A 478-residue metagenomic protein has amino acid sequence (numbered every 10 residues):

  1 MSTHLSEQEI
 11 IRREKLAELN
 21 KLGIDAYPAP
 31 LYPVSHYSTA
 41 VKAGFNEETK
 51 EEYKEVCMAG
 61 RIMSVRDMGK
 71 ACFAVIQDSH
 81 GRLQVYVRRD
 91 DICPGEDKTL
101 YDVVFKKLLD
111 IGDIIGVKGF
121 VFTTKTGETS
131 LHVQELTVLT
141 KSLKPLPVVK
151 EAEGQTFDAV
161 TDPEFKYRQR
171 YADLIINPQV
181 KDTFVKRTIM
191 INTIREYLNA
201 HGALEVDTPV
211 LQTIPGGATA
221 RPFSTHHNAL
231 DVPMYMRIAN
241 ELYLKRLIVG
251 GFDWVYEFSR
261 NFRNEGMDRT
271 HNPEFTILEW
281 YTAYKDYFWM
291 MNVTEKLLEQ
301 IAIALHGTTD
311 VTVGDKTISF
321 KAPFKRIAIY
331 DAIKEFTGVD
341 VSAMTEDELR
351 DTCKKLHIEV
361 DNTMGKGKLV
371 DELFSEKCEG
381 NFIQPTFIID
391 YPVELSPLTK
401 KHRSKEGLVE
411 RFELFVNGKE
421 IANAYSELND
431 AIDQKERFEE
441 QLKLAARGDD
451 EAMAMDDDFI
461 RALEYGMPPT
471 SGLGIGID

Functional and structural regions predicted by a protein language model:
M1-D478: Class II aminoacyl-tRNA synthetase catalytic cores and aaRS-like
